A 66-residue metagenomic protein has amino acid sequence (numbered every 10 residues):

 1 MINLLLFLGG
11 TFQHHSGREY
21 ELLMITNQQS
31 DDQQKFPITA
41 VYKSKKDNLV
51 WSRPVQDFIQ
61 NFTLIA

Functional and structural regions predicted by a protein language model:
M1-L5, N27-Q34, P54: Short linear motifs in intrinsically disordered
N3-H15: Short coil-to-beta transition motif at edge beta-strands of beta-rich domains
L8, R18, I38: Residues that flank catalytic or metal-binding motifs in active/ligand-binding sites
F12, Y20, N61-L64: Short glycine-aromatic motifs
R18-N27: Short beta-strand-centered aromatic/proline hotspots
I25, S44, V55: Residues immediately flanking
S30-W51: Short solvent-exposed strand/turn elements
N48-A66: Intrinsically disordered, low-complexity, charged/polar segments
